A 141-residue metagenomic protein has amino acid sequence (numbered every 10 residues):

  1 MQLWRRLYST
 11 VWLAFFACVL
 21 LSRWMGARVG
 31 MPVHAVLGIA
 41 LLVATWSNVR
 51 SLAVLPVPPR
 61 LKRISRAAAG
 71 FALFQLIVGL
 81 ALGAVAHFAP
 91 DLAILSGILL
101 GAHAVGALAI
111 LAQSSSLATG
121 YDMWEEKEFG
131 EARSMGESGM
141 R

Functional and structural regions predicted by a protein language model:
M1-R141: Polytopic transmembrane helical bundles with strong interfacial aromatic enrichment
